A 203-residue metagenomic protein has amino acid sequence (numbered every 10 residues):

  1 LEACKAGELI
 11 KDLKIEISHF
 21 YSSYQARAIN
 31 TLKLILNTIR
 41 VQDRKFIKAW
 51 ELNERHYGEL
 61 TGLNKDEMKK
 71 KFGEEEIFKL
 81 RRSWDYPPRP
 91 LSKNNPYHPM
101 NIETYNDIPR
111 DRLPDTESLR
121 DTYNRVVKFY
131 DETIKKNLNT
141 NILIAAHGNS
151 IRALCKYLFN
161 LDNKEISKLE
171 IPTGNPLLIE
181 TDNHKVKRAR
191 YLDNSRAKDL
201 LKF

Functional and structural regions predicted by a protein language model:
L1-R44, K48-L52, L63-G73, R112-V126 (+2 more regions): Active-site-proximal alpha-helix that buttresses catalytic centers in soluble enzyme cores
E8, E74-L80, Y130-E132: Short amphipathic alpha-helical segments with coiled-coil-like heptad repeat character
I17-E51, E74-P88, P99-D107, L158-D162 (+1 more regions): Conserved histidine-centered catalytic loops in small-molecule metabolism enzymes
I29-N30, N37, L113, R120-V186: Active-site-adjacent alpha-helix immediately C-terminal to a catalytic or transition-state-stabilizing loop
L52, H56, H147: Active-site donor/metal-binding and catalytic loop motifs of nucleotide-sugar-dependent glycosylation enzymes
G58-E67, H184: Short, surface-exposed amphipathic charged segments that create phosphate/polyanion-binding patches used for binding
G58-G62, L91-N95, R190-L192: Short aromatic-enriched loop/helix-cap "lid" or pocket-rim segments at secondary-structure transitions that line
D85, P90-K128: Alpha-helix-centered segments that form part of catalytic cores
